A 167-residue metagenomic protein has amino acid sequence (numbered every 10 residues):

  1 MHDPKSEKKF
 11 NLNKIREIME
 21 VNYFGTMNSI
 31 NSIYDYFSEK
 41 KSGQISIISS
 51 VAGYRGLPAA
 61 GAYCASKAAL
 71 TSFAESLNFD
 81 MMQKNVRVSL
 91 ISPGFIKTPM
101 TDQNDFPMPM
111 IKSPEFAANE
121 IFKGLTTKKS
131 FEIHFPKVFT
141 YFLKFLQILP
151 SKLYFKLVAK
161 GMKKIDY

Functional and structural regions predicted by a protein language model:
K5-E17: Substrate-binding pocket helix/loop in short-chain dehydrogenase/reductase
I30, S66: Active-site helix of classical SDR
D35, F79-Q83: Alpha-helical segment proximal to the catalytic Tyr-Lys
S50: Residue(s) in the substrate-gating loop at a strand-loop-helix junction that position the organic substrate next
L57-G61: Active-site loop immediately N-terminal to the catalytic Tyr-X3-Lys motif of short-chain dehydrogenase/reductase
L90, F106-Y141: C-terminal helical subdomain
P93-Q103: Short, flexible catalytic-loop segment of classical short-chain dehydrogenase/reductase
